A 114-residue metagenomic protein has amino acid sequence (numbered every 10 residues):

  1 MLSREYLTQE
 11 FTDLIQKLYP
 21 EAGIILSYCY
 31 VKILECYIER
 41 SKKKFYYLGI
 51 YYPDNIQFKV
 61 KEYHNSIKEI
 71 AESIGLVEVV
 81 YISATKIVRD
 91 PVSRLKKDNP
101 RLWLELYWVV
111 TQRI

Functional and structural regions predicted by a protein language model:
M1-K43: N-proximal, solvent-exposed amphipathic alpha-helical segments enriched in charged/polar residues
Q16, P20, E72, T111-Q112: Generic surface-pattern signal
V31, L48, V79-I82: Hydrophobic beta-strand residues in large extracellular and virion-surface proteins
I38, Q57, K86-V88: Generic "edge-of-domain/loop-turn" microfeature
S41-K68: A short interface-forming secondary-structure element
K68-R101: A short amphipathic beta-strand at an alpha->beta junction
L104-I114: Extended, charge-rich low-complexity interaction segments
